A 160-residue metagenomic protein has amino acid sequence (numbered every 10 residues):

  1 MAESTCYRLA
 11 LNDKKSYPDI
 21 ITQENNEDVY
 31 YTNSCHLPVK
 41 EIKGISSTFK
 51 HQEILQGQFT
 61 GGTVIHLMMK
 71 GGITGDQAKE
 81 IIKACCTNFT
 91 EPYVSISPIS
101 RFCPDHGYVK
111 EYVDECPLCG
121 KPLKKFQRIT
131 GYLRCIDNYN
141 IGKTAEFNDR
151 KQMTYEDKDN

Functional and structural regions predicted by a protein language model:
M1-N160: Long, C-terminal-biased catalytic regions of enzyme "large/alpha" subunits
